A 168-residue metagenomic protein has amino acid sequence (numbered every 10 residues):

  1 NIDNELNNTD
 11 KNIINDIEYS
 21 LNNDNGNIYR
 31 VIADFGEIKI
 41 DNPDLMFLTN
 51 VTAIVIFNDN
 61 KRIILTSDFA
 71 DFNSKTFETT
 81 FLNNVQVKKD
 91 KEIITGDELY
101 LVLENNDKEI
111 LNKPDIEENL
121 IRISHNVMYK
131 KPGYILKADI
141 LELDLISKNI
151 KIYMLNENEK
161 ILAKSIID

Functional and structural regions predicted by a protein language model:
N1-D168: Mature-chain termini and adjacent capping regions
